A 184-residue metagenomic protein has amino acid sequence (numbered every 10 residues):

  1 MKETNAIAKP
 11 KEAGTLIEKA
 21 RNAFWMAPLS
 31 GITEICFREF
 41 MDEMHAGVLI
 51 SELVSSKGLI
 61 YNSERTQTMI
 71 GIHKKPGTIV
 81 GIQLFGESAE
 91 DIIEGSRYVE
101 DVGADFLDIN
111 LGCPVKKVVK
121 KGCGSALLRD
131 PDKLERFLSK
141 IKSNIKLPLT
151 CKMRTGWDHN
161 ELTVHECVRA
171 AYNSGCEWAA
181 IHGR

Functional and structural regions predicted by a protein language model:
K2-A20, L29-D105: Glycine-rich, positively charged N-terminal anion/phosphate-binding segment
R21-W25, T78-G81, I145-T155: Short beta-strand/loop segments at the ligand-binding rim of alpha/beta enzyme cores
A23-M26, V48, E64, G112 (+2 more regions): A generic, residue-level signal for flexible/boundary positions that often mark functional hotspots
A27-S30, L84, A126, D130 (+1 more regions): Glycine- and other small-residue-rich loops at beta-strand/loop junctions that grip anionic moieties
E39-E43, I93-L107, L111-C123, D132-R184: Alpha/beta enzyme core
L53-S55, L111, L127: Long, contiguous hydrophobic alpha-helical segments, chiefly transmembrane helices and signal peptides
Q67, G122-L128: Short glycine-enriched, charge-decorated loop/helix-capping segments at active-site entrances that position
